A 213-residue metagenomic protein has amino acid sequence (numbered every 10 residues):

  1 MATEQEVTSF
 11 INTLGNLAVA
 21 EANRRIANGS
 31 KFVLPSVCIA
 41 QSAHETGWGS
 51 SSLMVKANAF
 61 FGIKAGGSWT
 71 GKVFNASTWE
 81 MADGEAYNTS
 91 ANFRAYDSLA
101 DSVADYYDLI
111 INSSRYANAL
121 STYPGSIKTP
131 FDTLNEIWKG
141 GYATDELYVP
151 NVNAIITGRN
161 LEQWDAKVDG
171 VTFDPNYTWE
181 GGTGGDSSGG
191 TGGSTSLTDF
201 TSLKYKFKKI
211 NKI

Functional and structural regions predicted by a protein language model:
M1-N211: Catalytic cores of secreted/periplasmic lytic hydrolases that degrade extracellular macromolecules
